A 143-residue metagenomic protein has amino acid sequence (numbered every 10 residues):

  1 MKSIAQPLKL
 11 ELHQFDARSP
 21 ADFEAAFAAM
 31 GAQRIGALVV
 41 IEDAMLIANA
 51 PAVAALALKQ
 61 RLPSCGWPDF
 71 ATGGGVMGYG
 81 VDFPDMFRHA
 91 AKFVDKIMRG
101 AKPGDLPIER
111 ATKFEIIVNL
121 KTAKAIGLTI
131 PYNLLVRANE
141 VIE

Functional and structural regions predicted by a protein language model:
M1-E143: Short hydrophobic alpha-helices and adjacent helix-cap/hinge residues
